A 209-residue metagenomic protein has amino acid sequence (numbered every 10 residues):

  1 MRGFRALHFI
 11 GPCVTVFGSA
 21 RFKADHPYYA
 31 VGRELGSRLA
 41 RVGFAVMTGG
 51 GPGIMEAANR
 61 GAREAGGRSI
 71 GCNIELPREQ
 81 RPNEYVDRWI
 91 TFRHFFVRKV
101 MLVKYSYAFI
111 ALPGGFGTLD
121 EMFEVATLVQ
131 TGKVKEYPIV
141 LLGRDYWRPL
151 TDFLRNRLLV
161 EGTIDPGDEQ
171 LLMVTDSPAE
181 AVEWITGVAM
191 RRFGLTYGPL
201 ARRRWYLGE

Functional and structural regions predicted by a protein language model:
M1-C72: Glycine-rich beta-alpha loop segments
M1-V14, L171-L172, D176-E209: SAM-dependent methyltransferases
R2, A6, F44, R63-G67 (+3 more regions): Generic secondary-structure signature for well-ordered alpha-helical cores
R38, R68-P77, L112, A126-D152 (+1 more regions): Short, acidic/small-residue loops that bind anionic groups at enzyme active sites
G53-A111: Acidic/glycine-enriched connector segments
G53-N59, W147-L158: Glycine-rich, charge-decorated loop segments at or immediately adjacent to ligand/cofactor-binding or catalytic sites
R93-D145, R192-F193: Active-site/ligand-binding-proximal alpha/beta "capping" segment
M101-A108, E161-D176: Conserved thiamine diphosphate
